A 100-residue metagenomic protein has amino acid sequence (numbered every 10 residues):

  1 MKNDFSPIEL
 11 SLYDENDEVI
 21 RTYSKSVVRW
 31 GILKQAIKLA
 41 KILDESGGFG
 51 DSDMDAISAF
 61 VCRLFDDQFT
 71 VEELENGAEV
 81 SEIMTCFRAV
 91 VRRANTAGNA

Functional and structural regions predicted by a protein language model:
M1-E9: A short, compositionally biased
S11-E15: A generic structural motif
N16-A100: Short, surface-exposed, charged amphipathic helix/loop patches that serve as local interaction elements
